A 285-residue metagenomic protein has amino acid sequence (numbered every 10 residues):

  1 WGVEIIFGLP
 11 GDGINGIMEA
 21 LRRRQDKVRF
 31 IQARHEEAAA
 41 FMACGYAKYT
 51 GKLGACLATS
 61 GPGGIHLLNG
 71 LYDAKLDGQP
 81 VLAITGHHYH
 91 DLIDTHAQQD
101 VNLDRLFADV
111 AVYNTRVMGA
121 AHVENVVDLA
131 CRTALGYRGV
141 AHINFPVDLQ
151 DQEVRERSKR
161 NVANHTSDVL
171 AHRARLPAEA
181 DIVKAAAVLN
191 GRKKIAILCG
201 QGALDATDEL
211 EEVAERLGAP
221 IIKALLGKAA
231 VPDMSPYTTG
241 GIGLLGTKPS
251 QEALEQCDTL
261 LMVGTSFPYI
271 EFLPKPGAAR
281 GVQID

Functional and structural regions predicted by a protein language model:
W1-D285: N-terminal alpha/beta PP-like core and its mobile active-site loop of ThDP/TPP-dependent enzymes
